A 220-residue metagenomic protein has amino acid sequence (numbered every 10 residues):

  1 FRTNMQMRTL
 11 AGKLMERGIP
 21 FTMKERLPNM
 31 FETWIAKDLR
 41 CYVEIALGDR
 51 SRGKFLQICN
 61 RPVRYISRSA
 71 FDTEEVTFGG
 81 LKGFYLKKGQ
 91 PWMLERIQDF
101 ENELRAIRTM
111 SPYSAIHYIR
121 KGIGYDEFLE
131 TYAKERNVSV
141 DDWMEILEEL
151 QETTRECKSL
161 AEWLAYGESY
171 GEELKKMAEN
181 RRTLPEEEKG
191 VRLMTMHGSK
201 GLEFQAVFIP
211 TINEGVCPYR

Functional and structural regions predicted by a protein language model:
F1-D49, V138, V191, S199-F204 (+1 more regions): Conserved motor-region signature of P-loop NTPase helicases/translocases
T3-Q6, L10, E32-I35, S51-K54 (+4 more regions): Helical mechanochemical/support elements of P-loop NTPase systems and associated helical scaffolds
L10, R68-S69, G83, L202-Q205 (+1 more regions): Extended hydrophobic-aromatic, low-complexity segments
I19, K87-G198, V216-Y219: Accessory C-terminal helicase-associated subdomains
L39, F55-G79: Helix-hairpin-helix
C41-E44, Q57, H117, E152 (+2 more regions): Generic alpha-helical structural context detector
E75, K200, T211-R220: C-terminal accessory regions
V76-W92: Charge-patterned, long linear interaction tracts outside catalytic cores
